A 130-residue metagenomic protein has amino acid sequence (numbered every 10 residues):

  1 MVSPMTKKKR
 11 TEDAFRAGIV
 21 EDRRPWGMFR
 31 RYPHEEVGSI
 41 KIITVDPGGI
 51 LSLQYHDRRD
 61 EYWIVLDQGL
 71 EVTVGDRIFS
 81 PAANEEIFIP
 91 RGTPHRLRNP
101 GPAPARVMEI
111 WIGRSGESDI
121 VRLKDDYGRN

Functional and structural regions predicted by a protein language model:
M1-P4: Short, Lys/Arg-enriched N-terminal segments with co-localized hydrophobic residues within the first ~10-30 amino acids
T6-R24, R96-N130: Double-stranded beta-helix
R16-Y55, R59-D60, I110: A short glycine-rich, His/Asp/Glu-containing loop-to-beta-strand
P47-G49, R58-R59, R77, T93-P94 (+1 more regions): A generic "binding-loop/recognition-motif" signal
S52-Q54, V72-T73, I89, H95-G101 (+1 more regions): Short beta-strand His + acidic residue motifs that chelate non-heme Fe in jelly-roll/DSBH and cupin folds
D57-E71, G75-D76: Glycine- and acidic-residue-biased ligand/ion/polar-headgroup-sensing regions
D76-P94: Short acidic-glycine-tyrosine-enriched beta hairpin
